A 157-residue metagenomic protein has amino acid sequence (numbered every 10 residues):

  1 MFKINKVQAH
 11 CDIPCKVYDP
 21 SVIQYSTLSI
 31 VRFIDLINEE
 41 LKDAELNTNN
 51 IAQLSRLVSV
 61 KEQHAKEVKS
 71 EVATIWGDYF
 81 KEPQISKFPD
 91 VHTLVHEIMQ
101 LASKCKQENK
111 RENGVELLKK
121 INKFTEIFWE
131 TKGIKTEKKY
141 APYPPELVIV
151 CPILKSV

Functional and structural regions predicted by a protein language model:
M1-L54, D90-I121, I127-L147, C151 (+1 more regions): N-terminal intrinsically disordered, cationic/polar leader segments that include organellar targeting peptides
N47, I51-V72: Alpha-helical segments in soluble extracytoplasmic regions
E71-F88: Short, solvent-exposed, charged loop/turn and helix-capping segments that join or cap alpha-helices on peripheral
